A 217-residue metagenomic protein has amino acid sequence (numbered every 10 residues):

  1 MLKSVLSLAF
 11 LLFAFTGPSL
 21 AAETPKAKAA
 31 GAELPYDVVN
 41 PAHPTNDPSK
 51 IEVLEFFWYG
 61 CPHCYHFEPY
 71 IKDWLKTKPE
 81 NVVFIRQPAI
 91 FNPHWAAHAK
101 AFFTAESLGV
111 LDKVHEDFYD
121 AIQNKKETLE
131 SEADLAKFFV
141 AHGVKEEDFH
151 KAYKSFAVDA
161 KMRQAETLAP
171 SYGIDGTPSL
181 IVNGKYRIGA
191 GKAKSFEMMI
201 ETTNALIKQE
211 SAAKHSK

Functional and structural regions predicted by a protein language model:
L2-P93, E166, S171, A205-K217: Extracytoplasmic thiol/disulfide redox context detector
S49-E52, E80-V83, L108-H115, K145-E147 (+1 more regions): Loop/turn elements at helix/coil->beta-strand transitions in domains of secreted/extracellular proteins
G60-H63, I90-H94, D120-K125, A157-V158 (+1 more regions): Solvent-exposed loop/turn segments at secondary-structure junctions within structured extracellular/periplasmic domains
Y65-E68, W95-A99, A193-F196: Conserved strand-to-helix beginnings and helix N-cap segments that scaffold or border functional pockets
E68-L75, H98-F102, H115, E132 (+5 more regions): Extracytoplasmic/secreted envelope proteins and their assembly/folding machinery, especially bacterial periplasmic
T77-V140: Structural microenvironment flanking redox-active thiols in thiol-disulfide oxidoreductases
A141-K217: C-terminal cap of thioredoxin/glutaredoxin-like
